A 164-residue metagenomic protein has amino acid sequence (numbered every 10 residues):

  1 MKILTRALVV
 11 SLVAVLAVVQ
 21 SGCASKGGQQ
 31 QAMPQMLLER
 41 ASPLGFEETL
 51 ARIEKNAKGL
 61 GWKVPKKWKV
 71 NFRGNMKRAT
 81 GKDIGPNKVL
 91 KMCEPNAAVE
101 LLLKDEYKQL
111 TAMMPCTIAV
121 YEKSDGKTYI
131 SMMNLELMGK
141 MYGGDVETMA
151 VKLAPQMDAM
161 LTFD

Functional and structural regions predicted by a protein language model:
M1-V9: Bacterial N-terminal signal peptides that target proteins for export
V9-V19: Bacterial N-terminal signal peptides
C23-W68, N75-M76: Terminal, regulation- and interaction-focused segments at domain boundaries
S42, W68, E94-N96, S124 (+1 more regions): A mature extracytoplasmic/lumenal domain signature
S42-L50, K69, D83, G143-V146 (+1 more regions): Solvent-exposed, acidic/flexible segments
G59-K66, N71-C116: Compact, glycine-rich, soluble single-domain proteins
T117-G143: Beta-strand/loop substructures that line and gate deep hydrophobic ligand-binding cavities in soluble
L135-D164: C-terminal partner/receptor-binding element of secreted or periplasmic proteins
